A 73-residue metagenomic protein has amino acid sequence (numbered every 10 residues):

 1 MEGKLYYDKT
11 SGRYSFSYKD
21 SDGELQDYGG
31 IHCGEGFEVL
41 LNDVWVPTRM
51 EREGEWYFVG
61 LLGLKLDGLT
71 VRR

Functional and structural regions predicted by a protein language model:
M1-Y28: Mixed-charge, Lys/Arg-rich low-complexity intrinsically disordered regions
M1-Y7, C33-E35, R72: Mixed-charge, low-complexity intrinsically disordered regions
Y28-L41: Short coil-to-beta transition motif at edge beta-strands of beta-rich domains
L41-R73: Short, compact, well-ordered microdomains
